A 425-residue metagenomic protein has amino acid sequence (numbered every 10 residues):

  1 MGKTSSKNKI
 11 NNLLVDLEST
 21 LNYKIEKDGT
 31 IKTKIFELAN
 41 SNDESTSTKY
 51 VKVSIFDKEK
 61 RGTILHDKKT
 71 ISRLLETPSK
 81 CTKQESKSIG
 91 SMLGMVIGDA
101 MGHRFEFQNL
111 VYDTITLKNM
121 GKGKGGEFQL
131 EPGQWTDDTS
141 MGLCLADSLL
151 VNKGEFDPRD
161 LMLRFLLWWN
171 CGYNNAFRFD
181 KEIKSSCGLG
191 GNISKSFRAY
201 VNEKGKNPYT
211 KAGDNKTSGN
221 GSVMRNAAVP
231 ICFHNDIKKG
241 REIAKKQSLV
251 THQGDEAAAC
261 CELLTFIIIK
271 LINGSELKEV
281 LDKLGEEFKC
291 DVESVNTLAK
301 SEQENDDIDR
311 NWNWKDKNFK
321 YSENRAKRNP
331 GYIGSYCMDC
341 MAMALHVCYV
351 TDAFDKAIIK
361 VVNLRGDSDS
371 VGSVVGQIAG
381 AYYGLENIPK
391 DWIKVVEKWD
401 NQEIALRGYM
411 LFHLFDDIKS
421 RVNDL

Functional and structural regions predicted by a protein language model:
G2-L425: Structured, active/binding-site neighborhoods that engage oxygen-rich ligands
